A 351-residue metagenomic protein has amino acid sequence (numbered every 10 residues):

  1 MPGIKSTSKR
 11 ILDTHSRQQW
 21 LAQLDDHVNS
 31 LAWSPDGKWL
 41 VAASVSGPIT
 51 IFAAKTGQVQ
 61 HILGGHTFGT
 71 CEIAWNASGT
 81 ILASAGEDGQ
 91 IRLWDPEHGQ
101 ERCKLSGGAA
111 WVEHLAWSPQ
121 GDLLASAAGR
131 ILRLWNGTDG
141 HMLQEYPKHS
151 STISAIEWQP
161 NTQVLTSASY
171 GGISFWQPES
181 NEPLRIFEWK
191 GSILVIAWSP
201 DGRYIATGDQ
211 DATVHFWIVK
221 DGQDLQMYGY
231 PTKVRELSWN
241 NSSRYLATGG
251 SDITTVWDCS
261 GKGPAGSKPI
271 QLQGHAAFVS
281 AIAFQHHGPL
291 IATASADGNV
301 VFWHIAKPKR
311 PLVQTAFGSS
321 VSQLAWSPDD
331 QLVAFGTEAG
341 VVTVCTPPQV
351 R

Functional and structural regions predicted by a protein language model:
M1-R351: WD40-repeat beta-propeller superdomains and closely related acidic/aromatic-rich repeat-like regions
